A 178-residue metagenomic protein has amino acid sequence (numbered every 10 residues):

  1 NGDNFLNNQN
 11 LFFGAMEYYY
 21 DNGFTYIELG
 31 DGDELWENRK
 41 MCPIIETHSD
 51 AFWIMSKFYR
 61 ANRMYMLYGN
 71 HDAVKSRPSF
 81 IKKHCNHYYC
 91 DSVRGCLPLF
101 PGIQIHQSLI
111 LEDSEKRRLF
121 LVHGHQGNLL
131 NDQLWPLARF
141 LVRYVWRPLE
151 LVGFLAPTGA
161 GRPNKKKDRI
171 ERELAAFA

Functional and structural regions predicted by a protein language model:
N1-E28, G32-A178: Extended recognition/assembly regions associated with phosphoester-bond processing machinery
